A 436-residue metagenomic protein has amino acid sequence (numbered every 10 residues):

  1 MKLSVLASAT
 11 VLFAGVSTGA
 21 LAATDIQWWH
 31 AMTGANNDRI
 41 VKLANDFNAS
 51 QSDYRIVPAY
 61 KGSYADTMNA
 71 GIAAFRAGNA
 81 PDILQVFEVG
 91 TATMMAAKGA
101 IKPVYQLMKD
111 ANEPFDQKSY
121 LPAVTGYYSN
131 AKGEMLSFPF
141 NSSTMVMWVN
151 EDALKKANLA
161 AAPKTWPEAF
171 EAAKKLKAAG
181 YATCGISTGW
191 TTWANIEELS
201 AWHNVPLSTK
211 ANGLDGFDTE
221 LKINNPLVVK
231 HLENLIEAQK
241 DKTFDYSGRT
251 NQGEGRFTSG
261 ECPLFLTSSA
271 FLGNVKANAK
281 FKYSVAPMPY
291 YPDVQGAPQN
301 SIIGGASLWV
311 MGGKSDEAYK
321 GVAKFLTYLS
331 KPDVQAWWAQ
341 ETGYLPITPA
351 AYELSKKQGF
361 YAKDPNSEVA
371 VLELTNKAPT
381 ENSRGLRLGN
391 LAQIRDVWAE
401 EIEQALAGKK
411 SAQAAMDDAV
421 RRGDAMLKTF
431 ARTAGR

Functional and structural regions predicted by a protein language model:
D46-Y120, K155-K164, P263-L264, N274-N278 (+2 more regions): Extracytoplasmic "Venus flytrap"/periplasmic binding protein-like
A49-S50, G133, K155-A157, V229 (+5 more regions): Extracytoplasmic/periplasmic substrate-recognition and gating elements
A73, P81-D82, E113-A153, Q295-S301 (+1 more regions): A structural signal for short loop-to-beta-strand junctions that line the ligand-binding cleft of periplasmic/secreted
V89-T144, K164, F170, E197-A201 (+5 more regions): Hinge/lid segment of periplasmic solute-binding proteins
Y105-Y120, V205-K230, A277-N278, Y290-N300 (+3 more regions): Short, solvent-exposed loop/beta-turn-alpha elements that line the ligand-binding surface or hinge of extracytoplasmic
A131-F140, M145, F170-D218, C262: Extracytoplasmic/periplasmic solute-binding protein
A172-K174, A179, G216-S247: Glycine-centered hinge/linker elements that transmit conformational signals in sensory and ligand-binding systems
N366-R422: C-terminal capping/gating helix-and-loop segments adjacent to ligand/active sites or protein-protein/ligand interfaces
